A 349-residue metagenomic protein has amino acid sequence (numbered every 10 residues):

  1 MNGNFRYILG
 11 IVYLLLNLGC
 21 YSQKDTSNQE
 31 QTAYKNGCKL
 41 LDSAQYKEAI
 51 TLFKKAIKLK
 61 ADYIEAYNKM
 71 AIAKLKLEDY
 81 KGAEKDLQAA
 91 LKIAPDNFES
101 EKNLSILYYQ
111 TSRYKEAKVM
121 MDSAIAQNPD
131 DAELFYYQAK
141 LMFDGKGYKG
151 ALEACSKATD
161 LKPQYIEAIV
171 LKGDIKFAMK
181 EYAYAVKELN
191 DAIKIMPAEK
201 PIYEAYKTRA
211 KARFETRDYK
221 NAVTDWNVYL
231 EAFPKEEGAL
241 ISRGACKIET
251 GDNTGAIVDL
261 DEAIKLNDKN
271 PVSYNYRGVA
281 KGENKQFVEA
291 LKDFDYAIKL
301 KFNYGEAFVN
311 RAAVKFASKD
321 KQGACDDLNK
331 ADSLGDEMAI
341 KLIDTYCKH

Functional and structural regions predicted by a protein language model:
D25-Q29, A317-H349: Terminal, low-structured helical/coil segments at or just beyond the last alpha-helical repeat
Q29-Q31, I64-E65, F98-E99, A132-E133 (+6 more regions): Helix-start (N-cap) detector for alpha-helical repeat units in TPR-like alpha-solenoids, especially tetratricopeptide
D42-S43, K76, Q110-T111, D144-G145 (+8 more regions): Register position in tetratricopeptide repeats
A56, A89-A90, S123-A124, K157-A158 (+5 more regions): Canonical positions in the second alpha-helix
L59, I93, Q127, L161 (+5 more regions): Structural marker of alpha-solenoid helical repeat scaffolds
